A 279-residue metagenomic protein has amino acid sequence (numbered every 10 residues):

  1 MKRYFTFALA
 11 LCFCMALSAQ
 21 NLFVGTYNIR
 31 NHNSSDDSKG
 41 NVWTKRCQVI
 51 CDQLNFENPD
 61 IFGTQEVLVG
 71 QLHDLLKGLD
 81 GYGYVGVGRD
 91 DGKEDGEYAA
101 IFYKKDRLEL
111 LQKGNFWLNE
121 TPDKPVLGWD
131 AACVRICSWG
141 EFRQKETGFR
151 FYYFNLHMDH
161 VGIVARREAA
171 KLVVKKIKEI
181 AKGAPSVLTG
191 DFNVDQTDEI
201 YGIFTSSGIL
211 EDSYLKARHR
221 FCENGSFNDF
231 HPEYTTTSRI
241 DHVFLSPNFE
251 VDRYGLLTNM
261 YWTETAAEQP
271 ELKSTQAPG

Functional and structural regions predicted by a protein language model:
K2, S18-L79, R89-E97, K171: N-terminal, active-site-proximal structural segment of metallo-dependent hydrolase catalytic domains
Y4-M15: Sec-dependent N-terminal signal peptides
Y27-I29, E66, L156-M158, D191-F192: Active-site metal-binding loops of divalent metal-dependent hydrolases
N31-G40, L111, I163, F221-N224: Short, solvent-exposed loop/turn elements at domain surfaces
I61-F154, G255-L257: Structured beta-strand-rich core segments of catalytic domains in phosphoester-bond hydrolases
A132-V134, K145-R167, K171, I180: Metal-dependent phosphoester/phosphodiester hydrolase catalytic core
V164, E168, K175-S186, V194-G279: Metal-dependent phosphoester-hydrolase catalytic domains
